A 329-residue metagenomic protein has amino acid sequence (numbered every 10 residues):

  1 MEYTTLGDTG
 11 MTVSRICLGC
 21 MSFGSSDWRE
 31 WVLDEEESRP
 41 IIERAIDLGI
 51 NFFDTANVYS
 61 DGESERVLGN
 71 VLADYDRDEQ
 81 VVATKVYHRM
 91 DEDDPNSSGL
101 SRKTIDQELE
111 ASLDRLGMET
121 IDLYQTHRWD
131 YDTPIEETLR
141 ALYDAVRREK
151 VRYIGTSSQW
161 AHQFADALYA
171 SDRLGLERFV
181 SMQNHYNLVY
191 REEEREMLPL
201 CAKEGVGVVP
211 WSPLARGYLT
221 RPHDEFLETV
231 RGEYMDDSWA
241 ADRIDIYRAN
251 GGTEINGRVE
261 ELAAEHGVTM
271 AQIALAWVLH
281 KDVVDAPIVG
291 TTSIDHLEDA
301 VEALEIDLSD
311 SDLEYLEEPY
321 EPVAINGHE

Functional and structural regions predicted by a protein language model:
M1-Q80: N-terminal binding-site loop/beta-alpha segment at the start of enzyme catalytic domains that lines or forms
D8, D47, G69-V81, L113-G117 (+2 more regions): Acidic (Asp/Glu)-rich catalytic clusters
M21, A56-V58, K85-R89, T126-W129 (+3 more regions): Active-site beta-loop-alpha junctions enriched in small/polar residues
F23-E36, E92-K103, H127-D132: Active-site mouth loops of central-metabolism enzymes
V32-A45, L100-L116, F164-Y169: Short, acidic/polar
Y75-G99: Structural motif corresponding to the early beta-alpha repeats
L113-D132: Active-site groove signature of glycoside hydrolases
T133-E318: Beta/alpha (TIM)-barrel catalytic core signal, keyed to glycine-rich beta->alpha loops juxtaposed to Asp/Glu that bind
